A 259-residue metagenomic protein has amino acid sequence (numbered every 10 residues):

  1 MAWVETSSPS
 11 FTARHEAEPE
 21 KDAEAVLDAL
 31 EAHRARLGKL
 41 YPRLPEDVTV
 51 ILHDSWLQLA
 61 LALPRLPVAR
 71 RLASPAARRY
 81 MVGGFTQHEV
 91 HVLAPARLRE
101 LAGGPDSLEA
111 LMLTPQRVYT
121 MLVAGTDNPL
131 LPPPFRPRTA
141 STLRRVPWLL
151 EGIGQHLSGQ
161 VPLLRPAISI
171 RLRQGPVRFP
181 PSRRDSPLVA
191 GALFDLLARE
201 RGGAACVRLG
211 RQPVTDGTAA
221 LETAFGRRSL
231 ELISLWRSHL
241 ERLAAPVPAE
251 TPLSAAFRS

Functional and structural regions predicted by a protein language model:
M1, E18, A32, P180-R184 (+1 more regions): Beta/coil-rich, acidic/histidine-enriched accessory regions frequently appended to metallopeptidases
W3-D22, P95-E100: Acidic/histidine-rich, surface-exposed loop or edge segments in extracytoplasmic proteins
A17-E31, P105-T114, R144, W148 (+4 more regions): Soluble non-cytosolic domains of exported or imported proteins
E18-A73, P105, M112, T126: Zn2+-dependent metallopeptidase catalytic core
R34-Y41, V118-L131, L157-P162, L197-R201 (+4 more regions): Sec/Tat-exported extracytoplasmic proteins
G38-H53, G125-R136, S169, A205-Q212: Surface-exposed patches in mature extracellular/periplasmic domains of secreted proteins
P75-P166: Zinc-dependent metallopeptidase catalytic helix centered on the HExxH motif and its immediate flanking segment
A140-R211, A249-S254: Metalloprotease/metallohydrolase-associated module, dominated by Zn2+-dependent proteases
